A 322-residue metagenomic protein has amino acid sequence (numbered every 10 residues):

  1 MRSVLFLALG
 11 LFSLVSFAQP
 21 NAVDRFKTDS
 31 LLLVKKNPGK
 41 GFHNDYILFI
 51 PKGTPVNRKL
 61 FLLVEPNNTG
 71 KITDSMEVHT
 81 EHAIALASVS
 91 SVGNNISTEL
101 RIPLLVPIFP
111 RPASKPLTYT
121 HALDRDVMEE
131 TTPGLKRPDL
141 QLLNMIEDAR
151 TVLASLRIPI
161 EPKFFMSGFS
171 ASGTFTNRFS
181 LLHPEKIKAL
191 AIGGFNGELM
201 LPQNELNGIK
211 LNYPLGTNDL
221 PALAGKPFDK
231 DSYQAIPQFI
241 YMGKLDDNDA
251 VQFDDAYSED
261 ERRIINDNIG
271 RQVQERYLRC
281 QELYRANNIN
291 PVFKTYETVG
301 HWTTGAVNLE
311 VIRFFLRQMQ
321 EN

Functional and structural regions predicted by a protein language model:
M1-P20: Bacterial Sec-dependent N-terminal signal peptides
A18-L62, G70-M76, N94-I102, F164-F169 (+4 more regions): A domain-start/cap signature at the N-terminus of enzymes
I47-P55, S91-I96, F179, L220-F239: Short amphipathic alpha-helices and their capping/turn segments at secondary-structure boundaries
L63-N68, V106, Y241: Structural cue for short, hydrophobic secondary-structure segments
T69-A149, Y277-L283: Active-site machinery of serine-nucleophile hydrolases
G173-P184: Short glycine-enriched nucleophile-adjacent loop and the immediately C-terminal alpha-helix near the catalytic center
A189-N287: The feature captures the conserved acid-bearing segment of alpha/beta-hydrolase catalytic domains
E275-N322: C-terminal catalytic histidine-bearing segment of alpha/beta-hydrolase fold enzymes
